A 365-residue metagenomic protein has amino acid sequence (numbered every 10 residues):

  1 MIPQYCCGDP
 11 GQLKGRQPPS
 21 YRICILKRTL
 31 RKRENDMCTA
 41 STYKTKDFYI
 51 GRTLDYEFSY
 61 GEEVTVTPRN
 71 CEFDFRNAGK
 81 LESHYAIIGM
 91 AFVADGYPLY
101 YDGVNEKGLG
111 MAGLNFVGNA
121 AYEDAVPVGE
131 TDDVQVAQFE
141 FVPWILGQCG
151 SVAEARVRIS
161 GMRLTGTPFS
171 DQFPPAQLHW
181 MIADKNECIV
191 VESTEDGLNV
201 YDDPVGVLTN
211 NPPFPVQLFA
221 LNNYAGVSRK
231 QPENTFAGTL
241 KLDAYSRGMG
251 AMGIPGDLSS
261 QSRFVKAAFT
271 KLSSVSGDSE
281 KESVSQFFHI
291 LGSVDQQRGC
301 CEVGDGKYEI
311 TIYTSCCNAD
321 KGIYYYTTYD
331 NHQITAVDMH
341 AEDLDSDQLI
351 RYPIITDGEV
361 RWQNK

Functional and structural regions predicted by a protein language model:
P3, R16-P19, R28: Short, low-complexity intrinsically disordered segments enriched in A/P/G/S/L with frequent Arg, especially at protein
C6-C7, C24: Cysteine-centered motifs
G8-G11, G15: Residue-identity detector for glycine
Y21-D36: Short, Lys/Arg-enriched N-terminal segments with co-localized hydrophobic residues within the first ~10-30 amino acids
R33-Y49, T167-S170, P175-A176, D184-E187 (+1 more regions): C-terminus-biased signal that marks the final domain/tail of proteins
D36-E130, G166, P353-I355, N364-K365: A contiguous strand-loop segment
A125, E130-R163, F264-Q296: Alpha/propeptide regions of enzymes that mature by internal proteolysis
V152, R156-E192: Aromatic- and glycine-enriched pocket-lining scaffold segments that form the walls of small-molecule binding clefts
